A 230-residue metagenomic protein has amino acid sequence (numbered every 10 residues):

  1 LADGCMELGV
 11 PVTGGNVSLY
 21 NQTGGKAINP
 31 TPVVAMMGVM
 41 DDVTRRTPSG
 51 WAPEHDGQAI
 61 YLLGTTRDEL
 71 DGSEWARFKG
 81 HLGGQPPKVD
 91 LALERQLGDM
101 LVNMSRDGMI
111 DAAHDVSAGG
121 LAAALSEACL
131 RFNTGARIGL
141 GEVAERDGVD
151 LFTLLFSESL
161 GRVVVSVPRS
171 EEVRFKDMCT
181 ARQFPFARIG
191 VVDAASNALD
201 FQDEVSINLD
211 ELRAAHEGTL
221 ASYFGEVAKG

Functional and structural regions predicted by a protein language model:
L1-G4, L8, T13, V17-P32 (+1 more regions): Glycine-/charge-enriched secondary-structure boundary and capping motifs
L8, I28-L93, V102-S105, S159-L160 (+1 more regions): Mobile "lid/hinge" segments at catalytic clefts and subdomain interfaces of large enzymes
D90, E94, A118-L121: Hydrophobic alpha-helical segments and helix-packing faces
L93-Q96, D147: Short secondary-structure boundary/capping elements
Q96-M100, A124: Well-ordered alpha-helical segments embedded in enzymatic catalytic cores
D99-V102, A228: Amphipathic, soluble alpha/beta structural segments
